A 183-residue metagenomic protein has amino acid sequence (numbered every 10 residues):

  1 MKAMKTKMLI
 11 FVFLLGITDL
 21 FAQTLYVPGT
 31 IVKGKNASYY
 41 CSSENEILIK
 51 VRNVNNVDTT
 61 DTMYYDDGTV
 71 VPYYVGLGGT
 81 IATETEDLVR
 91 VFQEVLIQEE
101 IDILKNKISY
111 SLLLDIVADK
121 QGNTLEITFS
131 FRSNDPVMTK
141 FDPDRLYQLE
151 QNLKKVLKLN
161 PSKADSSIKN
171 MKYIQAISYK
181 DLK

Functional and structural regions predicted by a protein language model:
M1-I31: Bacterial Sec-dependent N-terminal signal peptides
Q23-K183: Charge-biased low-complexity segments
